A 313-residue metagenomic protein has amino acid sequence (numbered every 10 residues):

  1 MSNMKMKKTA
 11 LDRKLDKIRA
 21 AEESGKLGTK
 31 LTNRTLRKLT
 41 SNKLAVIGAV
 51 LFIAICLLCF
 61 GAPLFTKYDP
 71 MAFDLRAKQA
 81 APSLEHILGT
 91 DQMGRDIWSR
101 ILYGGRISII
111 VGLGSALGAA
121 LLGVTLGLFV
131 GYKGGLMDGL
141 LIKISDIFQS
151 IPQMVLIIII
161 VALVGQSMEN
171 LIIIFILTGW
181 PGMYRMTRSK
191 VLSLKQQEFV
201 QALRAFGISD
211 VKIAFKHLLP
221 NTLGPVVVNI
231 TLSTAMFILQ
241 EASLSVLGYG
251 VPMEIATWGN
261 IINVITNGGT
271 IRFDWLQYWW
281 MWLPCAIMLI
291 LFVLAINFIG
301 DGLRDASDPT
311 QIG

Functional and structural regions predicted by a protein language model:
M1-A120, V124, L136, G250 (+3 more regions): Gly/Trp-centered helix-boundary motif
V46, V50-L51, I107-G123, S150-V161 (+3 more regions): Hydrophobic alpha-helical transmembrane segments in multi-pass membrane proteins
C56, F60, L128-F129, V155-I159 (+2 more regions): Alpha-helical transmembrane segments of multipass membrane proteins
A62-D69, G131-G135, V161-Q166, T178 (+3 more regions): Short helix-capping/hinge motifs at transmembrane helix termini and TM-loop junctions
I87, D91, I97, G118-G123 (+3 more regions): Generic hydrophobic transmembrane alpha-helix motif, especially the helices
R95-I110, G114, G134-I142, Q196 (+1 more regions): Amphipathic cytosolic juxtamembrane alpha-helices at the membrane-cytosol interface of multi-pass membrane transporters
G123, G127, G207, P220-T222 (+1 more regions): Conserved G/P- and acidic residue-centered "switch" motifs that form tight phosphate/ATP-binding loops in soluble
